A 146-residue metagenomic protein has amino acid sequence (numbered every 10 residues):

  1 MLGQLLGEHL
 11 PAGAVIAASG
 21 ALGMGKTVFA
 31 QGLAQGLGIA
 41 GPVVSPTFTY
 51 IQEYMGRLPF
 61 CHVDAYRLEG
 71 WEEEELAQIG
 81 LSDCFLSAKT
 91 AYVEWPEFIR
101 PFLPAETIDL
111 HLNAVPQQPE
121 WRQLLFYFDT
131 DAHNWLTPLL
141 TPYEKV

Functional and structural regions predicted by a protein language model:
M1-H9: Pre-Walker A adenine-sensing motif
A14, A40-V44: Conserved post-Walker A coupling segment in P-loop NTPases
I16-A18: Hydrophobic anchor at the beta1->P-loop junction of P-loop NTPases
L22: The conserved Walker
K26: Conserved lysine of the Walker
P42-V43, E53-W95: Conserved nucleotide-sensing/catalytic segment adjacent to the nucleotide-binding pocket in NTP-handling enzymes
W71, L81-V146: Short phosphate-coordinating micro-motif centered on Lys-Gly-acidic
